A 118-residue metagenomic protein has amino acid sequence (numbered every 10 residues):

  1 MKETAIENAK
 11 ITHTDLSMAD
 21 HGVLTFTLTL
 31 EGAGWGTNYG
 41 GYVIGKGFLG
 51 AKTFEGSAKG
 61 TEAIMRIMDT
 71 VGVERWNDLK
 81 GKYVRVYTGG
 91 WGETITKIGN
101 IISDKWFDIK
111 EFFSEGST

Functional and structural regions predicted by a protein language model:
M1-T118: Short beta-rich binding modules
